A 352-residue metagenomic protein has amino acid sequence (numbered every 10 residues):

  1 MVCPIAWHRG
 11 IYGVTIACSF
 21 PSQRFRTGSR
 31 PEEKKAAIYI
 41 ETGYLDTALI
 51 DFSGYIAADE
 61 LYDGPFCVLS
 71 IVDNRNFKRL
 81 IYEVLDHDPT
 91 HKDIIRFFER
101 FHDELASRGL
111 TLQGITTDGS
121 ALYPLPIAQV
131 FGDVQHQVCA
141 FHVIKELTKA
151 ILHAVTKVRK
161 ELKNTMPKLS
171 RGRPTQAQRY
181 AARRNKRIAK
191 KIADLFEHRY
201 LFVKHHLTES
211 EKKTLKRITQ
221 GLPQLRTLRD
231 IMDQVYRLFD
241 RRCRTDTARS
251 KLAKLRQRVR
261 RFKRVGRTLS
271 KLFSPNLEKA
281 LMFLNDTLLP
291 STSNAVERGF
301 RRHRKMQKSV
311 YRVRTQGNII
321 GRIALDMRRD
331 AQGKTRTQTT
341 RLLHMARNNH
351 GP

Functional and structural regions predicted by a protein language model:
P4-W7, A17-D133, H153, A295: RNase H-like nuclease fold core
R9, G13: The alpha-helix within a helix-turn-helix
P65, L110, T117-L125, F131 (+1 more regions): Acidic/histidine-rich catalytic cores and adjacent linkers of DNA breakage/strand-transfer/modification proteins
L80, H153-K160, T208, T335-R336: Short, solvent-exposed secondary-structure capping/transition elements
E99, V155-R159, T175, R328-A331: Short alpha-helix boundary/capping motifs
I115-L122, P126-R171, R298: Conserved beta-strand -> loop -> alpha-helix junction used to position metal-binding or nucleic-acid-contacting
